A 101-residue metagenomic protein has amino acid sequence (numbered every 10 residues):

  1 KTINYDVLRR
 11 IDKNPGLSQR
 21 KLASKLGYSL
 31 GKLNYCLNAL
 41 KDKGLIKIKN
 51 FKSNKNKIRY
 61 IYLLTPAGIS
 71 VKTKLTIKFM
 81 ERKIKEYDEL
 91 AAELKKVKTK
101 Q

Functional and structural regions predicted by a protein language model:
K1-I3, S18, K49-T73: Short, cationic-aromatic polyanion-contact patches
R20, G31: Key DNA-contact positions within bacterial/archaeal DNA-binding proteins
S24, D42: Alpha-helical residues within the helix-turn-helix
V71-Q101: Amphipathic alpha-helical dimerization/coiled-coil segments that flank or bridge DNA-binding/regulatory modules
